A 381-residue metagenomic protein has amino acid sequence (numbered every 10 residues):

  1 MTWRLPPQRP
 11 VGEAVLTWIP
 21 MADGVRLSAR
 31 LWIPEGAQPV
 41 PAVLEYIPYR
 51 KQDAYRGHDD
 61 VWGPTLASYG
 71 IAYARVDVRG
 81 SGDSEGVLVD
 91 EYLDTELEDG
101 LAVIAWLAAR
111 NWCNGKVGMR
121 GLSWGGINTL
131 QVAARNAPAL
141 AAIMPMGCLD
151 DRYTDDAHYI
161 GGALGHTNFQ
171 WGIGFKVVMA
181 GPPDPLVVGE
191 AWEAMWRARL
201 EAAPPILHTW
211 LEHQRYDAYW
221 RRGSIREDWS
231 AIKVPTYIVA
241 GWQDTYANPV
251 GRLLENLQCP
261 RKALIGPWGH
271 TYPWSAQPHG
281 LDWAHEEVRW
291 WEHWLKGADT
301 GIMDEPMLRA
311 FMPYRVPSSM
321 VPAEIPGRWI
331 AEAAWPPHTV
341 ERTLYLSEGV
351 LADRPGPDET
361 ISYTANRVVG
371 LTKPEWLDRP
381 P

Functional and structural regions predicted by a protein language model:
T2-A37: N-terminal cap/lid segment of alpha/beta-hydrolase-fold proteins
E35-A108, A157-H158: Cap/lid segment of the alpha/beta-hydrolase catalytic domain
D59-D60, S68, A134-A231: Accessory cap/linker subdomain of secreted extracellular hydrolases
W112-S123: Alpha/beta-hydrolase fold nucleophile elbow
G121-Q131: Glycine-rich nucleophile elbow surrounding the catalytic serine of serine-hydrolase chemistry
I232, I238-A240: Short beta-strand/loop motif that positions the catalytic acidic residue of the alpha/beta-hydrolase fold
T245-V250: Conserved alpha/beta-hydrolase "acid-adjacent" motif
P273, P278-P381: C-terminal, loop-rich substrate-recognition/catalytic regions characterized by aromatic stacking residues
